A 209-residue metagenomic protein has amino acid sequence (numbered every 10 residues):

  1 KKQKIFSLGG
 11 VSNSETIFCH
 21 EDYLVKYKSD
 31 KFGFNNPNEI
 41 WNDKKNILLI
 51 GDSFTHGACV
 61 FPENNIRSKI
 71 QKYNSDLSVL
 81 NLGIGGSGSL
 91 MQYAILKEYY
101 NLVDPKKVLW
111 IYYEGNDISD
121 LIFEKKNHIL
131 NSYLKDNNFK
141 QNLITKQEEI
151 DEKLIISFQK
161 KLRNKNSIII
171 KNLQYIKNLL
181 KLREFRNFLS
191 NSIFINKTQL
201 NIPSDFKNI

Functional and structural regions predicted by a protein language model:
K1-N74, L96, R186-F206: Membrane/wall-proximal cationic-aromatic binding patches
K2-S14, G88, L102, N116-D117 (+1 more regions): General structural signal for secondary-structure boundaries
F32-F34, N42-I47, S68-L80, K97 (+5 more regions): Solvent-exposed, well-ordered amphipathic alpha-helical segments that flank/support binding or catalytic loops
L48, H56-F139: Conserved SGNH/GDSL esterase-like catalytic core that processes O-acyl groups on lipids and polysaccharides
N64, Y113-I209: Serine-dependent acyl-ester chemistry module
